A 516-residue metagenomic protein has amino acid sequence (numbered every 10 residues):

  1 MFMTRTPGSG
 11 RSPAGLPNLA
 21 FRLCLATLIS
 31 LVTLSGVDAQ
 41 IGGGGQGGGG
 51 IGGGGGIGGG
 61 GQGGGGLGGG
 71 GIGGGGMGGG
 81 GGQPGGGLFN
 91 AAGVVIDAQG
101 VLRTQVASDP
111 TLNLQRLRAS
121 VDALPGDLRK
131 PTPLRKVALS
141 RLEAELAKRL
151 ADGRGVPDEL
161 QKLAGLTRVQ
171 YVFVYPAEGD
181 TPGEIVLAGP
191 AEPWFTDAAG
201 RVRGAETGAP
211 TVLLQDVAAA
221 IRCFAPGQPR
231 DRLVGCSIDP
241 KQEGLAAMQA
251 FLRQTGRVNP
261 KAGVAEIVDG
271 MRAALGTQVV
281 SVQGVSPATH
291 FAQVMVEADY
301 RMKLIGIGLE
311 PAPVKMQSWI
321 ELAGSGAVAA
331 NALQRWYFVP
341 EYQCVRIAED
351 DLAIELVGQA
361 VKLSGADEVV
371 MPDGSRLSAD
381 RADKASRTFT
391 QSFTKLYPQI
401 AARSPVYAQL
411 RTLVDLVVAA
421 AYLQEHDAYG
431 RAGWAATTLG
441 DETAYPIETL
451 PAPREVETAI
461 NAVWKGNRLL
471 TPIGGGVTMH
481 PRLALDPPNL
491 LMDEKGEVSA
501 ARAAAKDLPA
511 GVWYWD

Functional and structural regions predicted by a protein language model:
M1-L19: N-terminal secretory signal peptides that target proteins for export/translocation
T4, L23, F173-Y175: Intrinsically disordered, low-complexity regions enriched in small/polar residues
P7, A14, A26-T27, G63: Compositionally biased, intrinsically disordered low-complexity regions
A20-T33: Bacterial N-terminal signal peptides
L34-A39: Sec/Tat signal peptide C-region and signal peptidase I cleavage site
Q40-D516: Outer membrane pore-forming secretion/assembly proteins and partners of Gram-negative envelopes
